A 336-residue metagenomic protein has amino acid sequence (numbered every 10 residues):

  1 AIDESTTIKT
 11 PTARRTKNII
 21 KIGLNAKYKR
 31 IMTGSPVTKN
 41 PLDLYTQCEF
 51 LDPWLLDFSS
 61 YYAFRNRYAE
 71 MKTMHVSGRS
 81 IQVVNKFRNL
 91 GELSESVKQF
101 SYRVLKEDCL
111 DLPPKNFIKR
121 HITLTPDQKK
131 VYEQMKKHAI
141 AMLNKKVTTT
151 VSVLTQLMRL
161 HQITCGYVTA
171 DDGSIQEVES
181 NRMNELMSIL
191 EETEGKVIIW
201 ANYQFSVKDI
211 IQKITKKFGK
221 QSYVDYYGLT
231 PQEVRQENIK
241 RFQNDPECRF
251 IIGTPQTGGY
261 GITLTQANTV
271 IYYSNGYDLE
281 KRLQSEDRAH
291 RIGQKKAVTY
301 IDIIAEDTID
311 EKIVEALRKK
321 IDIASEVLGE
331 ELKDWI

Functional and structural regions predicted by a protein language model:
D3-E4: Walker B catalytic acidic pair
T7-T10, R291: Residues immediately C-terminal
T16-K106, Q294-A297: Conserved P-loop NTPase motor "coupling/switch" region that bridges the ATPase
N25-Y28, D43-T46, K115-F117, G219-S222 (+2 more regions): Short glycine-/polar-rich loops that comprise or flank the Walker A/P-loop and associated switch/sensor motifs
S35-K39, A69, P126-K129, Q204-S206 (+5 more regions): Conserved nucleotide-binding/hydrolysis micro-motifs of P-loop NTPases
K39-P41, V207-I211, R235-I239, R249-S274 (+1 more regions): SF2 helicase motor core recognition
D111-I262, L328-I336: Conserved Helicase C-terminal RecA-like lobe
Y277-I336: A conserved SF2-helicase RecA2
